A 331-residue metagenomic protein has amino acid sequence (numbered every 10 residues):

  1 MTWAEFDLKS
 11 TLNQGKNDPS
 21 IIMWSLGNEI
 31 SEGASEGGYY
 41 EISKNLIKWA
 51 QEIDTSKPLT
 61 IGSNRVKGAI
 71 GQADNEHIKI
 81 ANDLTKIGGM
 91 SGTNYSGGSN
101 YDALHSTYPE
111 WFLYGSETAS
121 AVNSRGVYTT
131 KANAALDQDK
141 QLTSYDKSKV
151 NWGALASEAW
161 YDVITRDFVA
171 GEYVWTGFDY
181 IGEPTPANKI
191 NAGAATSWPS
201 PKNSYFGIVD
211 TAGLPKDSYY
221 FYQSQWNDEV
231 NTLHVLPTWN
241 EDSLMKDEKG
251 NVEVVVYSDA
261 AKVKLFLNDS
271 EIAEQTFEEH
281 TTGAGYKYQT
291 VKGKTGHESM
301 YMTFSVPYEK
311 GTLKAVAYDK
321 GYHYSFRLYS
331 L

Functional and structural regions predicted by a protein language model:
M1-Y322: Extended substrate-binding grooves/exosites of carbohydrate-active enzymes
G321-L331: Edge beta-strands of extracellular beta-sandwich domains
